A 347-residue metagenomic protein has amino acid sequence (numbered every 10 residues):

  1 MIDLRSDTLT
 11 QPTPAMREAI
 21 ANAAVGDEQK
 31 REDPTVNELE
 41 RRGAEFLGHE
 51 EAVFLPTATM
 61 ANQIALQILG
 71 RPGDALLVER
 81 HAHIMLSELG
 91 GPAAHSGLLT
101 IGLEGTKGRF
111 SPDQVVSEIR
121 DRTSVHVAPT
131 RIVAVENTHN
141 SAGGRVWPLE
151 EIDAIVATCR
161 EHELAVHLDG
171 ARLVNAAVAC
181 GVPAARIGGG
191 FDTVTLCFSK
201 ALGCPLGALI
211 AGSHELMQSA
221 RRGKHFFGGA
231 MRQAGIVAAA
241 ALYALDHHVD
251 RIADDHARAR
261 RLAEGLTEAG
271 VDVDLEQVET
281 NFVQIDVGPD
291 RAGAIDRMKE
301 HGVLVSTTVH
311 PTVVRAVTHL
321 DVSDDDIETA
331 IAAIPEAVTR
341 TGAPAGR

Functional and structural regions predicted by a protein language model:
M1-G288, A292-H301, S306-V322, A330-R347: Conserved PLP-enzyme active-site core in the AAT-like
